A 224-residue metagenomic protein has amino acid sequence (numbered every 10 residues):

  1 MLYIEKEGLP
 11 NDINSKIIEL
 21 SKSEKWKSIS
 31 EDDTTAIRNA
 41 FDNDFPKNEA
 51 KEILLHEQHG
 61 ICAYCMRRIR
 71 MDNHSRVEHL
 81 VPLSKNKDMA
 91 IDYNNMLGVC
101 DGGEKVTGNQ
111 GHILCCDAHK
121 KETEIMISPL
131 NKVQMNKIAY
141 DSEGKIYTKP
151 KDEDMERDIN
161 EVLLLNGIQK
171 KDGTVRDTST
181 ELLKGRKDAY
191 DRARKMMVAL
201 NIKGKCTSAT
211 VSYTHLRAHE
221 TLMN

Functional and structural regions predicted by a protein language model:
I4, D101-K203: Domain-exit/linker segments immediately C-terminal to small folded modules
K6, N11-I61, N86-I91: Short, charged surface segments at domain edges that flank catalytic/cofactor-binding sites
Y64: Short, cysteine/histidine-rich loop/knuckle motifs that typically chelate Zn2+
R67-K121: Histidine-centered nuclease catalytic patch
T210-S212: Acidic, proline/serine/threonine- and glycine-rich low-complexity intrinsically disordered segments
T214-T221: Conserved small/polar residues in nucleotide/adenosyl-binding loops
